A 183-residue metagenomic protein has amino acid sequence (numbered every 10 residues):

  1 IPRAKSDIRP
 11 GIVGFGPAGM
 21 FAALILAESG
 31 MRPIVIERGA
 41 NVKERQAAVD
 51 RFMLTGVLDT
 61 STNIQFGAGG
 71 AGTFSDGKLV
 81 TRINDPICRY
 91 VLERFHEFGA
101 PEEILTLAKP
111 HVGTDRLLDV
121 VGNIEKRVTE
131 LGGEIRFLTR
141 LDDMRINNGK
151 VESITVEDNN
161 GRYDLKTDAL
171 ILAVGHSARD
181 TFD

Functional and structural regions predicted by a protein language model:
I1-D183: Residues forming the flavin
